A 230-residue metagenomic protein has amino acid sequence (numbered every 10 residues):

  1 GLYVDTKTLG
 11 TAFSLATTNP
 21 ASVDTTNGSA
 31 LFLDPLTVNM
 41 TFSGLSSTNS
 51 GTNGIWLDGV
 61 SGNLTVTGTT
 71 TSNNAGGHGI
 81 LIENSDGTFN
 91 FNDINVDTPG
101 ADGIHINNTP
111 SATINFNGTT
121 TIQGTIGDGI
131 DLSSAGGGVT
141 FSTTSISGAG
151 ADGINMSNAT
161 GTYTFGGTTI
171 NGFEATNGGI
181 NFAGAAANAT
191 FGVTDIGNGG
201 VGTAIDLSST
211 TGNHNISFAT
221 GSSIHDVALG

Functional and structural regions predicted by a protein language model:
G1, D5-G28, T37-N53, S61-H78 (+7 more regions): Beta-strand-rich solenoid/repeat architectures in extracellular/passenger domains of polysaccharide-targeting enzymes
F32, W56, D131: Extracellular glycan-recognition regions
D34, E83, S133: Residue-level marker of regulatory loop/turn positions in helix-turn-helix DNA-binding domains and in histidine
